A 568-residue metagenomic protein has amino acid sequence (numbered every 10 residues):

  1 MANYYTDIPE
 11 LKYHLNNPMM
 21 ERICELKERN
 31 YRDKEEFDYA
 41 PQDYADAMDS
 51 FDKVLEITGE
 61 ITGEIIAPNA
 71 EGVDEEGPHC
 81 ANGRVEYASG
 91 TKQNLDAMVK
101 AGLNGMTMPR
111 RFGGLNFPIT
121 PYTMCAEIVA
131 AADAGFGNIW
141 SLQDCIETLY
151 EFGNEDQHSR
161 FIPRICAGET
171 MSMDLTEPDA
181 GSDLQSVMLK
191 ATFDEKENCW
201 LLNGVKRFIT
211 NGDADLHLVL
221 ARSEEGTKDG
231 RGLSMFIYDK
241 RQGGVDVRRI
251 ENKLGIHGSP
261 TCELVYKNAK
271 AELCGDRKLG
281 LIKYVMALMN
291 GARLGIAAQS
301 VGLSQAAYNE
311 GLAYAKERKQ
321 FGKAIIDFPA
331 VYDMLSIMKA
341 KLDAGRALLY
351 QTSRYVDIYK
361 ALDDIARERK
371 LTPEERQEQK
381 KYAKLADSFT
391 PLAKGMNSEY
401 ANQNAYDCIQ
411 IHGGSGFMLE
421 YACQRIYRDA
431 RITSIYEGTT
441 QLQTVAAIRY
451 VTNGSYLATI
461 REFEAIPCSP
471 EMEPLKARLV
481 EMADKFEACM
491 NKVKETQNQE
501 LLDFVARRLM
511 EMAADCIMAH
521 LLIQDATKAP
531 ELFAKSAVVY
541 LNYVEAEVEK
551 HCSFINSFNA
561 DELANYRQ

Functional and structural regions predicted by a protein language model:
M1-A81, V85, R478: Extended, charge-enriched "interface" segments that sit outside catalytic cores
A2-Y5, P9-E10, N17-M19, I256 (+3 more regions): Alpha-helix capping/hinge segments and adjacent helical runs
Y39, R241-G244, R248, P260-A292 (+3 more regions): A glycine-rich, basic-preceded beta-loop-alpha segment at the flavin cofactor/substrate interface of flavin-utilizing
G59-E60, G90-P163, A167, T210-G212 (+1 more regions): Internal helix-loop-helix
N154-R160, T439, V445-E487: A structural-propensity feature for long, helix-poor, extended segments
C199, N203-V245: A short core secondary-structure module
D343-K394, M490-F504, I523, T527-E531: C-terminal helix-coil-helix/basic helical segment that borders enzyme active sites and/or dimer interfaces and provides
G454, I466-Q568: C-terminal amphipathic alpha-helical interaction region
